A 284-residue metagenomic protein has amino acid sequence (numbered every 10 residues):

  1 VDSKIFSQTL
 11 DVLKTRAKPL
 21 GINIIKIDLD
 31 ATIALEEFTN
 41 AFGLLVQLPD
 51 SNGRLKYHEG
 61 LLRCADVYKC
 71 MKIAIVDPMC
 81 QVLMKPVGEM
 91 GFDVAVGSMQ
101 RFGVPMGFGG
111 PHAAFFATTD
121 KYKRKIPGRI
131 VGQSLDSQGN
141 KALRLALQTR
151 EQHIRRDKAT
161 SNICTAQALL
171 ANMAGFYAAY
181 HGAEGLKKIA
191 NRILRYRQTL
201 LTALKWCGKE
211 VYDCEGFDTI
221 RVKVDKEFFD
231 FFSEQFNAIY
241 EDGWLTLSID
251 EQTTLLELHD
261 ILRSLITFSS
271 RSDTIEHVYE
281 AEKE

Functional and structural regions predicted by a protein language model:
V1-A142: Conserved PLP-enzyme active-site core in the AAT-like
K26, A74, D213-C214, Y240: A structural preference for short, hydrophobic beta-strand core positions in alpha/beta folds
E59, R63, L255-E284: Flexible inter-domain linker/hinge segments
F102-C207, Y212-C214: Active-site C-terminal subdomain of aminotransferase-like
K158, I189, L194-K205, R221-K223 (+3 more regions): Flexible, glycine-rich loop/tail regions that form catalytic "lids" or insertion modules at the edges of active sites
W206-S233, I249-Q252: Conserved PLP-binding catalytic core of the aspartate aminotransferase-like
C214, F236-T246, I275-H277: Conserved PLP cofactor-binding pocket of PLP-dependent enzymes
F228-Q235, D260-I266: Short amphipathic alpha-helices in soluble, non-transmembrane regions that often serve as interface/regulatory elements
